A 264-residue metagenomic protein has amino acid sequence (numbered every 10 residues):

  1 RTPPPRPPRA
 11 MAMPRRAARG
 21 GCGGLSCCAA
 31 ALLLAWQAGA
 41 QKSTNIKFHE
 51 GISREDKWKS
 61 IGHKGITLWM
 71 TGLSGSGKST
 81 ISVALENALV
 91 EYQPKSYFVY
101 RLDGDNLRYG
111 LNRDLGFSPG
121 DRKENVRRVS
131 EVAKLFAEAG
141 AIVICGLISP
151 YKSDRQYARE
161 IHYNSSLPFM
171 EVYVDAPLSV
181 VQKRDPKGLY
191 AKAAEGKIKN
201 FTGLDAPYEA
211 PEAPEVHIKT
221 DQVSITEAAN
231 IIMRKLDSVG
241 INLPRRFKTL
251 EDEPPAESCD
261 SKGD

Functional and structural regions predicted by a protein language model:
R1-A10: Short, Lys/Arg-enriched N-terminal segments with co-localized hydrophobic residues within the first ~10-30 amino acids
M13-L25: Bacterial N-terminal signal peptides that target proteins for export
C22-T67, E91, K95: Extreme N-terminal, non-catalytic leader segments that precede Walker-type/kinase nucleotide-binding cores
S74: The conserved Walker
K78: Conserved lysine of the Walker
V83-E138: Conserved substrate/cofactor phosphate-moiety recognition/catalytic segment in nucleotide-dependent phosphotransferases
G110-F117, A133-A194, K199-N200: ATP-dependent NMP and nucleoside kinases share a basic, alpha-helical "lid"
D175-L178, K183-R234, S238-G263: Small-molecule kinase domains that catalyze NTP-dependent phosphoryl transfer to phosphate-bearing small molecules
